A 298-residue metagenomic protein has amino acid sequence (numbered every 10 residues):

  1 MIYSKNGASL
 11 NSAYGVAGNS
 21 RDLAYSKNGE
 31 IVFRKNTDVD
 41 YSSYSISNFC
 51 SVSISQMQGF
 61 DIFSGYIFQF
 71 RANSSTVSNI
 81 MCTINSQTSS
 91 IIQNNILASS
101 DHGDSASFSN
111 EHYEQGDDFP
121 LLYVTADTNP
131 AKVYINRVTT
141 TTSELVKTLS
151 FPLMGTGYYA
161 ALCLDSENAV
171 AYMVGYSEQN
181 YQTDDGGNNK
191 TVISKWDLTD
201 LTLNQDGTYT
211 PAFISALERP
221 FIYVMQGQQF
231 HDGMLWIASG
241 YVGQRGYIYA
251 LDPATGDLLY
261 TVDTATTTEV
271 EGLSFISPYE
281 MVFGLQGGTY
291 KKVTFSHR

Functional and structural regions predicted by a protein language model:
G18, S53-D61, A98-E111, M154-S166 (+2 more regions): Repeated scaffold domains used in trafficking and secretory/extracellular systems, primarily beta-propellers
Y41-V52, S90-L97, E144-L153, Q205-R219 (+1 more regions): A short beta-strand motif characteristic of beta-propeller blades
S47-V77: Beta-strand-rich domains and repeat architectures in extracellular enzymes and scaffolds, especially beta-propellers
S64-G65, E111, D118-P120, E167-A169 (+2 more regions): Short coil/turn segments that connect the beta-strands within blades of beta-propeller domains
S75-C82, N129-R137, Q179-D197, G243-Y249 (+1 more regions): Structural motif
T88-L122: Blade-loop segments of beta-propeller domains
I214-P253: Loop/turn-rich, solvent-exposed surfaces of beta-rich toroidal or solenoidal domains
E271-R298: Blade-level signature of beta-propeller repeat domains, shared across WD40, Kelch, NHL, RCC1 and BNR/Asp-box propellers
